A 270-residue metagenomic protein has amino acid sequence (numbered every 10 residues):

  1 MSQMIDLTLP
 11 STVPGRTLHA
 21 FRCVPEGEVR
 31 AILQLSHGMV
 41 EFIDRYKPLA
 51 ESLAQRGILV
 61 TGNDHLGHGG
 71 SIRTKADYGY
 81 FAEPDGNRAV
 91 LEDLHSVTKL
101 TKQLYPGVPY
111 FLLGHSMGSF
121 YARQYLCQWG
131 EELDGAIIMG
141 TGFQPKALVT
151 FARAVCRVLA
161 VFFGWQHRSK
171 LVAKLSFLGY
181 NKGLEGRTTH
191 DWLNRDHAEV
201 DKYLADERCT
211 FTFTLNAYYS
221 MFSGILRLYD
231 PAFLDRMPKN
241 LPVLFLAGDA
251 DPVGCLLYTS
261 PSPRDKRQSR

Functional and structural regions predicted by a protein language model:
M1-C23: N-terminal cap/lid segment of alpha/beta-hydrolase-fold proteins
G38-E41: Active-site glycine-rich loops that stabilize anionic/oxyanionic intermediates across multiple enzyme folds
A54-K75: Conserved alpha/beta-hydrolase
A82-K102: Alpha/beta-hydrolase active-site loop
Y105-H115: Alpha/beta-hydrolase fold nucleophile elbow
A122-R208: Alpha/beta-hydrolase-fold enzymes
F245-A247: Short beta-strand/loop motif that positions the catalytic acidic residue of the alpha/beta-hydrolase fold
Y258-R270: Single conserved hydrophobic/aromatic residue that forms the stacking wall/gate of nucleotide- or nucleobase-binding
